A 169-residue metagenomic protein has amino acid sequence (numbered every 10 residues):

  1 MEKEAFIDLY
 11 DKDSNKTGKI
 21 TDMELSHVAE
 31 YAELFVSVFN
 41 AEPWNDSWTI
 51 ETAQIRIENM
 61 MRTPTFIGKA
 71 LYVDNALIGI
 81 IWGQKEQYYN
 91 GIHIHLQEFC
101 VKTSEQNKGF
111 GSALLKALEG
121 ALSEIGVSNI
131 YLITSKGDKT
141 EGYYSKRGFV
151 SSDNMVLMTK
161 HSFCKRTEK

Functional and structural regions predicted by a protein language model:
N15-E33: A short beta-loop-alpha structural element at the N-terminal edge of CoA-dependent acyl/N-acetyltransferase catalytic
V36-E58: Conserved GNAT-fold acetyl-CoA-binding loop/helix
E58-A70: A short helix-loop-beta-strand connector motif used in the catalytic cores of GNAT acetyltransferases and, in some
A70, A76-K85, H95, C100: Conserved beta-strand in the GNAT
E86-L96, Q106, S152-N154: A conserved beta-turn-beta hairpin within the catalytic core of GNAT-like acetyltransferases that forms part
L96, I130-T134: Conserved hydrophobic beta-strand within the GNAT/NAT acetyltransferase core sheet that lines the active-site cleft
V101, N107-G120, K146: Conserved acetyl-CoA-binding loop-helix of GNAT-fold acetyltransferases
S112, E124, S128, K136-N154 (+1 more regions): Conserved active-site alpha-helix within GNAT-family acetyltransferase domains
